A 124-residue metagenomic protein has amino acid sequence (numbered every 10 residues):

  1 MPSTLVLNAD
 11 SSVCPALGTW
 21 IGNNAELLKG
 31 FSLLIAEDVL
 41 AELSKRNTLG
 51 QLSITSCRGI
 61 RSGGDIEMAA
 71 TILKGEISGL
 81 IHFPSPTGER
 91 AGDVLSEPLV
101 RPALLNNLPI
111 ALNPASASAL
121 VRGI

Functional and structural regions predicted by a protein language model:
S3-L5, E26-L33, N106-L108: Short active-site oxyanion
L5-P15: Short, glycine-rich nucleotide/cofactor-binding loops
L7, L34-A36, S56-R58, H82 (+1 more regions): General beta-strand structural signal in soluble alpha/beta enzymes
C14-L28: Histidine-anchored nucleotide/phosphate-binding helix
G30-L43: Short internal beta-strands
L40, K45-I66: Active-site rim loops that border cofactor/substrate pockets in soluble metabolic enzymes
S62-P102: Mid-chain, well-packed structural core segment of small domains
S96-I124: Ser/Thr/Gly-rich flexible loops in soluble cytosolic domains mediating phosphotransfer, phosphorylation
